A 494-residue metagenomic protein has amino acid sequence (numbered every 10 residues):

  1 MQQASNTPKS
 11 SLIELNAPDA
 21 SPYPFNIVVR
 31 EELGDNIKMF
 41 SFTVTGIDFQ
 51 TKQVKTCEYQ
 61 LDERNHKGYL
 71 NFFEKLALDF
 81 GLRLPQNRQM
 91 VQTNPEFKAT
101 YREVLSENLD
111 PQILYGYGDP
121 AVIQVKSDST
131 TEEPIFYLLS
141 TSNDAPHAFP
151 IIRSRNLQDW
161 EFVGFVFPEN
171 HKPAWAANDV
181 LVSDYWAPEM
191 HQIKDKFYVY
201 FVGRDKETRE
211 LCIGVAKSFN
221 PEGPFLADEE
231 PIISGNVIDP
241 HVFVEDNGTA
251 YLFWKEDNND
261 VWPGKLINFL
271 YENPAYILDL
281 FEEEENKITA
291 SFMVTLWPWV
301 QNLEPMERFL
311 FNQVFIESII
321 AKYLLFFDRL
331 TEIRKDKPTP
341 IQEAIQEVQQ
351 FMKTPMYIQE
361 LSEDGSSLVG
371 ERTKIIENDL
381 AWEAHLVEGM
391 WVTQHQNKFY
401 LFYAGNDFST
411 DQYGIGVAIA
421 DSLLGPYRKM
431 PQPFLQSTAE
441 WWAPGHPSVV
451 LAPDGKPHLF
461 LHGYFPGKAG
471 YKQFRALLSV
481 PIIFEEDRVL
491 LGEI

Functional and structural regions predicted by a protein language model:
Q2, N6, S10-E14, P18-I37 (+4 more regions): Carbohydrate-active catalytic/glycan-binding domains of CAZyme proteins, especially the secreted or lumenal ectodomains
